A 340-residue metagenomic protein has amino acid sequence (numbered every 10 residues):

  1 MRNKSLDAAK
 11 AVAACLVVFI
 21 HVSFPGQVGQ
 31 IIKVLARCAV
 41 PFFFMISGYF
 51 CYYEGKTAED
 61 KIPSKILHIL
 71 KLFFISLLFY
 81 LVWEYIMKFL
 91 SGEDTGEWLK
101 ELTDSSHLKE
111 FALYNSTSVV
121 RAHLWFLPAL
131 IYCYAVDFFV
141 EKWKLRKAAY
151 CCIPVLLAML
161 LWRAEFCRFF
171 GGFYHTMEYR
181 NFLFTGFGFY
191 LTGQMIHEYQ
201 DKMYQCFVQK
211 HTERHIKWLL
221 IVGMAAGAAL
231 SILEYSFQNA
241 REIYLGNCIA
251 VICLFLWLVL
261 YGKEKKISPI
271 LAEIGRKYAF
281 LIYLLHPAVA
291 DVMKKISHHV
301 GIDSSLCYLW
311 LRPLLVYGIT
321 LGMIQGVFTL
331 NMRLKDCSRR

Functional and structural regions predicted by a protein language model:
M1-W162, Y278, H299-R340: Membrane-cytosol interface segments of multi-pass membrane proteins, especially ER/Golgi lipid-handling enzymes
R2-S5, P25-I32, S118, F170-R180 (+5 more regions): Membrane-interfacial loop-to-transmembrane-helix junctions in polytopic alpha-helical membrane proteins
A14-I20, F43-F50, L77-L81, G188-L191 (+4 more regions): Helical transmembrane-bundle signal
F19-S23, Q27, A158-G172, H197 (+2 more regions): C-terminal ends of transmembrane alpha-helices and the immediately adjacent extracellular/lumenal or cytosolic loop
V28-V40, L113-P128, F166-F189, L230-C253 (+1 more regions): Interfacial loop-to-helix transition and helix-capping segments at the boundaries of transmembrane helices
Y134-L157, M195-I221: Solvent-exposed interhelical
L145-D201: Hydrophobic, aromatic-enriched interface-forming segments
D201-Y278, A288, K295-S297, I302-L309: Alpha-helical transmembrane segments and terminal signal-anchor/GPI-anchor hydrophobic tails, characterized by long
